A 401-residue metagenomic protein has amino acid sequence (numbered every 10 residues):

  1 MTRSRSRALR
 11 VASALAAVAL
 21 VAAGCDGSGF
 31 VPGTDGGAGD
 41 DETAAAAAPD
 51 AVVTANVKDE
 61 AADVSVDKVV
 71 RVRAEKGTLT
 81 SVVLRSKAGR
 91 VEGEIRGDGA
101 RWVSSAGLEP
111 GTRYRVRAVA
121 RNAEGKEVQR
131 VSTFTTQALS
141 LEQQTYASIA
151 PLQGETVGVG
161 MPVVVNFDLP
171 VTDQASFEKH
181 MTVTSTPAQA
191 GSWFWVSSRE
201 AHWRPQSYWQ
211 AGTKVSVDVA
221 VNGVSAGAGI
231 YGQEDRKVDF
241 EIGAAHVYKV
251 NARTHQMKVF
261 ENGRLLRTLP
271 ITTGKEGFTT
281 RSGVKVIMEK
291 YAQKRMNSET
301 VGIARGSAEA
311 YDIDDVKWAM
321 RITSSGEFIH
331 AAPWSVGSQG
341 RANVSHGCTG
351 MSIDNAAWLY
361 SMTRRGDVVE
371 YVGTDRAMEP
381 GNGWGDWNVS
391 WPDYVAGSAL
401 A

Functional and structural regions predicted by a protein language model:
T2-A244, I271: Acidic, low-complexity Ser/Thr/Gly/Pro-rich repeat segments typical of extracellular/periplasmic and surface-exposed
R71, R115-R117, V131, V164 (+7 more regions): Extracytoplasmic/secreted envelope proteins and their assembly/folding machinery, especially bacterial periplasmic
A120-R121, V221-G223, G263, Q293 (+1 more regions): Short, charged beta-turn/beta-strand-edge "cap" motif at the junction between a beta-strand and an adjacent loop
E142, A150, H246-T254, W387-A401: Short peripheral tails and domain-boundary helices/loops at the edges of structured domains
V159, S282, S298-A401: Exported/periplasmic cell-wall-interacting domains
N166, P170, Q174, K290-K294 (+2 more regions): Structured segments of extracytoplasmic/periplasmic soluble domains in secreted or envelope-associated proteins
A201, I242, K249-A252, G350-N355: Short, glycine/acidic-rich beta->alpha junctions
G229-G337: Gly/Pro-biased beta-strand-loop elements
